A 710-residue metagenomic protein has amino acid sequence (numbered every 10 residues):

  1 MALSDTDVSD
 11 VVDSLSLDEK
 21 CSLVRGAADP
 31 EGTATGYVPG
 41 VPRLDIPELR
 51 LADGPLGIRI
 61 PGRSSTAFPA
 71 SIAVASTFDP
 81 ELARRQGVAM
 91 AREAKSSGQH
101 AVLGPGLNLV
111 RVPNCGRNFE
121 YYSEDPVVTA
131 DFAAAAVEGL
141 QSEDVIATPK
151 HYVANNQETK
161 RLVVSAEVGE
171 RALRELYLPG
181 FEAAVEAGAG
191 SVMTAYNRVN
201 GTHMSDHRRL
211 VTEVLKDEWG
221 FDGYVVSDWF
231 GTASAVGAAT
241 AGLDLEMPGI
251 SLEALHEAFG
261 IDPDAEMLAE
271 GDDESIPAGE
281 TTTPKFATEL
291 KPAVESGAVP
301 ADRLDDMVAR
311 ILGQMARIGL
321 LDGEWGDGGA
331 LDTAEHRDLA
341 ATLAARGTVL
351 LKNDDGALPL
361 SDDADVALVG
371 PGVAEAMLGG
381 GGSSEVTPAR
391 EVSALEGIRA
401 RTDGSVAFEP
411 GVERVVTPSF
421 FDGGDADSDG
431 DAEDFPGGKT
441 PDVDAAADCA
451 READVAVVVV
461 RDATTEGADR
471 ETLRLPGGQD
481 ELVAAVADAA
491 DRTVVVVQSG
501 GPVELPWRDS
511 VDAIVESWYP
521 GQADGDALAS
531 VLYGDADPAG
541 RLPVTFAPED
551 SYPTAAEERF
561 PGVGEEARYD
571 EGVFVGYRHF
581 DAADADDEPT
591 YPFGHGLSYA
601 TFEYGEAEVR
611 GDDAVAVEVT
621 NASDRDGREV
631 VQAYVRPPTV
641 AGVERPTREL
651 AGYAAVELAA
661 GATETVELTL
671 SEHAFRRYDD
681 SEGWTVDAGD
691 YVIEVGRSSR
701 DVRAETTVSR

Functional and structural regions predicted by a protein language model:
M1-R700, E705-R710: Glycoside hydrolase catalytic-domain context in secreted enzymes
